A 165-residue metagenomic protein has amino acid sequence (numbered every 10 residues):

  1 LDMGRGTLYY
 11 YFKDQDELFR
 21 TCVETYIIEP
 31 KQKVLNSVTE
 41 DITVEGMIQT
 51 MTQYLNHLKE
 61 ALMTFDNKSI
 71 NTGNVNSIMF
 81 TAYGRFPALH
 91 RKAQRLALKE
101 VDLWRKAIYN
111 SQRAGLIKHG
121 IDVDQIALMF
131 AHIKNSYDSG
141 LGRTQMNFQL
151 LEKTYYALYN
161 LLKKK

Functional and structural regions predicted by a protein language model:
L1-T25: Helix-turn-helix
K13-E17, T21, V38-I42, G84 (+4 more regions): Residues in soluble alpha-helical coiled-coils and helical-bundle/repeat scaffolds
Q15, C22, Y26-P30, M51-Y54 (+4 more regions): Hydrophobic/aromatic residues within well-ordered alpha-helical segments
T21, L35-I70, V123-F130, E152: Hydrophobic alpha-helical connector segments
Q53-A61, D102-A114, M129-S139, R143-K165: C-terminal peripheral helix-coil segments that are non-catalytic and often amphipathic
N71, S77, F86-A114, Q125-L128: Amphipathic alpha-helical packing segments from all-alpha helical-bundle domains
V75-M79, K134: Well-ordered alpha-helical segments within folded domains of soluble proteins
